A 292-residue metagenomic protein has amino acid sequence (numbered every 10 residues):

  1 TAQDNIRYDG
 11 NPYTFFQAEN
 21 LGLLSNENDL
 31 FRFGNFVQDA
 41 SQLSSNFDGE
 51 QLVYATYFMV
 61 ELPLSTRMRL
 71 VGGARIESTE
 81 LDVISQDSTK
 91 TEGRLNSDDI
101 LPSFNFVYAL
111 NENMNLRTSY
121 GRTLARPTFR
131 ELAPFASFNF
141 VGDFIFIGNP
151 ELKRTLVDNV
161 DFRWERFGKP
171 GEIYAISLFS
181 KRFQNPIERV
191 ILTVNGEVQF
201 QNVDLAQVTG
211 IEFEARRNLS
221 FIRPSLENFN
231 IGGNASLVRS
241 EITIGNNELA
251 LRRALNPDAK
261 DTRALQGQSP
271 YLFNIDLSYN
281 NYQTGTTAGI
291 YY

Functional and structural regions predicted by a protein language model:
T1, D82-T89, F129-F135, G142-F144 (+3 more regions): Outer-membrane beta-barrel translocator domains and adjoining extracellular loop/strand segments of Gram-negative
T1, T56, G72-S78, L116-R122 (+5 more regions): Transmembrane beta-barrel strands of outer-membrane/channel proteins
T1-N46: Flexible glycine-rich, low-complexity coil/linker segments exposed to the extracellular/periplasmic environment
S41, S45-L52, L124-F183, T193-L219 (+1 more regions): Outer-membrane beta-barrel signature, preferentially recognizing the C-terminal barrel domain of Gram-negative
V53-A109, L226, I231: Surface-exposed extracellular loop regions of Gram-negative outer-membrane beta-barrel proteins
L62-L64, M68, F106-L110, R122 (+5 more regions): Residue-level signature of outer-membrane beta-barrel architecture
R67-L70, N113-L116, P170-Y174, I222-P224 (+2 more regions): Repeated loop/turn-to-beta-strand initiation elements of outer-membrane beta-barrel proteins
S180-R182, Q199-Y292: Gram-negative outer-membrane beta-barrel transporters
